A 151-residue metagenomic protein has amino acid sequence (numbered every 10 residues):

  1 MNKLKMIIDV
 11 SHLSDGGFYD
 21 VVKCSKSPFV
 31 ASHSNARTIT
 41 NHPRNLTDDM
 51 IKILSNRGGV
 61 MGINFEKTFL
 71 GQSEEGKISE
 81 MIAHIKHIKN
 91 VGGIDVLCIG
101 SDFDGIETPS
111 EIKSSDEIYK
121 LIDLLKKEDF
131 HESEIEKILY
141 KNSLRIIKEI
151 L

Functional and structural regions predicted by a protein language model:
M1-V30, P43-R57, S79-D95: Histidine/acidic residue-rich metal-binding segments in metalloenzymes
M6, S11-D15, S34-R37, E66-T68 (+1 more regions): Active-site beta-loop-alpha junctions enriched in small/polar residues
I8, H33, M61, I88 (+3 more regions): Conserved, mostly hydrophobic/aromatic
G58-F69: A conserved active-site cap/scaffold subdomain adjacent to cofactor or substrate pockets
F65, V91-S115: Short acidic/histidine-rich active-site segments
G76, A83-H87, G92, K141-N142 (+1 more regions): C-terminal functional module detector
K113-L151: Mid-to-C-terminal alpha-helical segments outside catalytic/metal-binding sites
